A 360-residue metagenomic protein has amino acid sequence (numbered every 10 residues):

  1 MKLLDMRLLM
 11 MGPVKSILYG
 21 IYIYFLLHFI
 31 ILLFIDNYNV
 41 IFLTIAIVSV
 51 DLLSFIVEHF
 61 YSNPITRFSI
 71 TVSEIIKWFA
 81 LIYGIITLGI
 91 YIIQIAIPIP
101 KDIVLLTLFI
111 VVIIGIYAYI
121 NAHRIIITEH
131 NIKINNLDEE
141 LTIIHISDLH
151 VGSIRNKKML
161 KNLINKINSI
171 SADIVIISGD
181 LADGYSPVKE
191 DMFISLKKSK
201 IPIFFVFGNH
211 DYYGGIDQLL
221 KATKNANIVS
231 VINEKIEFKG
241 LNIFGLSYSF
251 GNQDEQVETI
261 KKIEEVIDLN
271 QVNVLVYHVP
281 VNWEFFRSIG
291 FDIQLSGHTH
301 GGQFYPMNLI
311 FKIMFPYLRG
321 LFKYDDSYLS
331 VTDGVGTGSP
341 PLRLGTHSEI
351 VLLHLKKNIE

Functional and structural regions predicted by a protein language model:
M1-H123: Non-catalytic terminal accessory segments
T66-V72, Q94-I110, G115-S147, G152-I170 (+1 more regions): N-terminal signal-anchor transmembrane helix
K133-E360: Soluble catalytic domains of enzymes that build or remodel membrane lipids, polysaccharides, and related
